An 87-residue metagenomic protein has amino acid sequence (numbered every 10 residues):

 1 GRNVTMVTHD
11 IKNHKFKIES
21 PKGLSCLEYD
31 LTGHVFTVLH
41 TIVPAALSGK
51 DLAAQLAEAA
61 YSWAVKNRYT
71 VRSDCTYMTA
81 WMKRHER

Functional and structural regions predicted by a protein language model:
G1-T5: Short, Lys/Arg-enriched N-terminal segments with co-localized hydrophobic residues within the first ~10-30 amino acids
H9-I11, L31: Generic beta-strand structural signal
H14-L24: Conserved beta-hairpin
S25-F36: A conserved beta-strand-loop-helix scaffold within acyl/acetyltransferase catalytic domains
T41-S48: A short, internal acetyl-CoA/4′-phosphopantetheine-binding micro-motif in the GNAT/acyltransferase core
G49-S62: Conserved acetyl-CoA-binding loop-helix of GNAT-fold acetyltransferases
S62-R87: C-terminal structural segments of small proteins and small subunits
